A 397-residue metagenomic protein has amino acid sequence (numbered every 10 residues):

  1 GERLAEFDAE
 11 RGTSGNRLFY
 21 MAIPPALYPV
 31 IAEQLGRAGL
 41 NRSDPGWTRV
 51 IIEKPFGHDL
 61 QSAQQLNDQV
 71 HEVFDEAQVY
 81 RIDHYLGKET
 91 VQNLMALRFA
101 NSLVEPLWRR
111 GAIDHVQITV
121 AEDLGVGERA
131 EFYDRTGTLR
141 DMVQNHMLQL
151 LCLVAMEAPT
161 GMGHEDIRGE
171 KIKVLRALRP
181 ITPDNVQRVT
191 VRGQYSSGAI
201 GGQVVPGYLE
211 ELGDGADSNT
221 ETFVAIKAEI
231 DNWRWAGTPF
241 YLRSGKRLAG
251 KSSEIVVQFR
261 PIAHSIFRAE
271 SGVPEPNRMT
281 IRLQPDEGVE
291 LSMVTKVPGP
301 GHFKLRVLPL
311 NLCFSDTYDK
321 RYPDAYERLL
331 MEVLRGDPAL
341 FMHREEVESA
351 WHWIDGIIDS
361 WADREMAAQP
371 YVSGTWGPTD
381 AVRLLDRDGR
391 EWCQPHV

Functional and structural regions predicted by a protein language model:
G1-I52, F56-V397: Secretory/organelle targeting and membrane-embedding segments
